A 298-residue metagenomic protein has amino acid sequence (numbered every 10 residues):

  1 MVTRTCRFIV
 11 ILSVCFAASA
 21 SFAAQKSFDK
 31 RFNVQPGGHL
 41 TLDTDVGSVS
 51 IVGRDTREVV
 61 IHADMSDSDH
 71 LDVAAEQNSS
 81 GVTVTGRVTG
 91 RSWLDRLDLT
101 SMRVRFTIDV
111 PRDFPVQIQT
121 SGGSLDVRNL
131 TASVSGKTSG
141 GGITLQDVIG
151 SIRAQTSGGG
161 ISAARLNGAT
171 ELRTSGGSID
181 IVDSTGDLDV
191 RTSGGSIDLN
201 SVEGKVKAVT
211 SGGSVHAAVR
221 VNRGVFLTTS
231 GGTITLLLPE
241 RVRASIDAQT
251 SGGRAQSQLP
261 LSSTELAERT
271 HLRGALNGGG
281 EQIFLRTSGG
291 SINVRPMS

Functional and structural regions predicted by a protein language model:
M1-S298: Intrinsically disordered, low-complexity terminal regions
